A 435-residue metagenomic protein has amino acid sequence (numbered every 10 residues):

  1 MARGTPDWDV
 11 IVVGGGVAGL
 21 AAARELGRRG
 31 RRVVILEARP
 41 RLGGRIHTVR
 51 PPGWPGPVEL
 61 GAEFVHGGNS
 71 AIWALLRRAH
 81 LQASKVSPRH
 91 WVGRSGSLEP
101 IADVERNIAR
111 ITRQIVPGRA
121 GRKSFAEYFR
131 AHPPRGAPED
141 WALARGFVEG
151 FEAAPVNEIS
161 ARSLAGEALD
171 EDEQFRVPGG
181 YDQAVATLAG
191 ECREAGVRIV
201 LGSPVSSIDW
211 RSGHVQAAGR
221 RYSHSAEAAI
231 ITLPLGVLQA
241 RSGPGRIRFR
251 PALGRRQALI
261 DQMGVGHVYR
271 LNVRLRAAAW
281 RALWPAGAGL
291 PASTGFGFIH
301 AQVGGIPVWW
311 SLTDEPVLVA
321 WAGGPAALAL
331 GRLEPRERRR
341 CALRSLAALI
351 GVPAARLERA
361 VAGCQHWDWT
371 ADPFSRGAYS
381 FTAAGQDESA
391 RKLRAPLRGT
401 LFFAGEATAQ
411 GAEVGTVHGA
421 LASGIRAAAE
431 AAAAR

Functional and structural regions predicted by a protein language model:
M1-R435: FAD-dinucleotide binding site
